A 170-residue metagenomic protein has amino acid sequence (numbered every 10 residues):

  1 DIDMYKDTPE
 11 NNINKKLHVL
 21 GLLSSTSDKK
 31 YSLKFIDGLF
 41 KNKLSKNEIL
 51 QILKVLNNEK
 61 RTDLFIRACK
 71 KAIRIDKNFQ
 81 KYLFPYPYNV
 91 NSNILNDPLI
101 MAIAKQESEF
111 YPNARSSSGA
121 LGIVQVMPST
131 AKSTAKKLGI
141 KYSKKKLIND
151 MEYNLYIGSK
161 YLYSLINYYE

Functional and structural regions predicted by a protein language model:
D1, Y5-E10, V19, Y31-E170: Catalytic glycan-binding domains that act on GlcNAc-containing polysaccharides
I13: Primarily a LysM-type cell-wall glycan-binding module
K16-H18, S24: Intrinsic low-complexity, intrinsically disordered segments
S25-T26, N58: Alpha-helix C-terminal capping/termination sites
